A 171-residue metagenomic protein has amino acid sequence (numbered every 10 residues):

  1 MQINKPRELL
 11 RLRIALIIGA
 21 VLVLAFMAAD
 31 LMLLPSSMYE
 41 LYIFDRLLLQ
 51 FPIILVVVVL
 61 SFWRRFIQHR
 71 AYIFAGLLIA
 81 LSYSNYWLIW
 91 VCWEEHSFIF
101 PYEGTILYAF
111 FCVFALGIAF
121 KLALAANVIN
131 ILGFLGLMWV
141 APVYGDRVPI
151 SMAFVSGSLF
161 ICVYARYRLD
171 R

Functional and structural regions predicted by a protein language model:
M1-P6: Short, Lys/Arg-rich, polar N-terminal cytosolic tail immediately upstream of the first transmembrane signal-anchor
R13-I17, I43-L47, L124-A125, V148-A153: Hydrophobic alpha-helical transmembrane segments
I17-C112, I129-L135: Hydrophobic transmembrane alpha-helices and their membrane-interface boundaries in multi-pass, membrane-anchored
V21, V155-R171: Juxtamembrane or sensor-core-proximal signal-transducing alpha helices that couple sensory domains to cytosolic
I99, F114-N130, D146-I150: Hydrophobic alpha-helical membrane segments of integral membrane proteins
P101-L107, N127, I150-L159: Hydrophobic core segments of alpha-helical transmembrane domains in multi-pass membrane proteins
F134-V155: Interfacial aromatic-anchored transmembrane helix boundaries in multi-pass membrane proteins
